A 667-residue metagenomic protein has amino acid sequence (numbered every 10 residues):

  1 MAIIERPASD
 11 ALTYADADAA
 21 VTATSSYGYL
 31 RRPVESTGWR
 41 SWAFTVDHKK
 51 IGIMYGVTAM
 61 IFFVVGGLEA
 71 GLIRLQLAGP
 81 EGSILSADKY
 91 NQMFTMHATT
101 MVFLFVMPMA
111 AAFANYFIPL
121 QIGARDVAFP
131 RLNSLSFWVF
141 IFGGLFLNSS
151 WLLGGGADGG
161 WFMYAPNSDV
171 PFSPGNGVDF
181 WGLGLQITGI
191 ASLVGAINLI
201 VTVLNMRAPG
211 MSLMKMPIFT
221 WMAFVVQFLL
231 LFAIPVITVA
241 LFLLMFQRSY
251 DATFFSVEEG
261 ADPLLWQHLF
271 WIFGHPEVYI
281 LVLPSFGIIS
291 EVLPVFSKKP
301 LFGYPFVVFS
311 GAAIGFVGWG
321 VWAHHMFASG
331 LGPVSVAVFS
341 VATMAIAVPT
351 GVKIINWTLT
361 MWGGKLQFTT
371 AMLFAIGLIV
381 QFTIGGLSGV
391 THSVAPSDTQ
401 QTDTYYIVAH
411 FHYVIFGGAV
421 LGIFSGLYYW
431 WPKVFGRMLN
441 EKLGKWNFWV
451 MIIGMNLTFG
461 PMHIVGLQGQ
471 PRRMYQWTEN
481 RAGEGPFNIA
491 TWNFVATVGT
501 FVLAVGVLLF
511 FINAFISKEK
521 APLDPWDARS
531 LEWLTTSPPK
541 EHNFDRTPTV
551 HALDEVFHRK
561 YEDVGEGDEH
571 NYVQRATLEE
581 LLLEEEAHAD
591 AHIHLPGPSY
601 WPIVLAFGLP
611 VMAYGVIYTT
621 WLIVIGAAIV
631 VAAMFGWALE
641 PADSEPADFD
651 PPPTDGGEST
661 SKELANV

Functional and structural regions predicted by a protein language model:
A2-V667: Membrane-embedded and interfacial regions of multi-pass energy-transducing membrane proteins
